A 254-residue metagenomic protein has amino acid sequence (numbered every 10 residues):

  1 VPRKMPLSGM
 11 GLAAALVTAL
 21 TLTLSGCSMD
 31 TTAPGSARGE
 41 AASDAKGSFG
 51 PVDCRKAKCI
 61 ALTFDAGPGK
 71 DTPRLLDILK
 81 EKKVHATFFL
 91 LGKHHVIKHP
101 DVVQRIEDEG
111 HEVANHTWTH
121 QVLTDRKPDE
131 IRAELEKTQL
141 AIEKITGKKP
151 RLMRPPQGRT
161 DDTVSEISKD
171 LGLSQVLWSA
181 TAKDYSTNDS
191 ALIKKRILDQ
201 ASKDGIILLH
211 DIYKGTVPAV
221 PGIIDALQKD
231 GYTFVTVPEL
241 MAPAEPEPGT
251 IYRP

Functional and structural regions predicted by a protein language model:
V1-V17: N-terminal export and membrane-targeting signals
T23-G26: C-terminal motif of bacterial Sec signal peptides marking the signal peptidase cleavage site
S28-D30: Bacterial signal peptide processing site
A37-V122, R126, E130, Q139-K144 (+1 more regions): Active-site beta->alpha N-cap acidic-glycine motif
G47-C54, K82, H95-V96, G215-P254: C-terminal domain-boundary segment and adjacent tail
A57-C59, K82-T87, D108-E112, K148-R151 (+3 more regions): Loop/turn elements at helix/coil->beta-strand transitions in domains of secreted/extracellular proteins
D65, L79, V113-H116, T138 (+6 more regions): Conserved, mostly hydrophobic/aromatic
Q121-K149, Q157-K203, T216-P218: Alpha-helical scaffold elements lining the catalytic groove of polysaccharide deacetylases
